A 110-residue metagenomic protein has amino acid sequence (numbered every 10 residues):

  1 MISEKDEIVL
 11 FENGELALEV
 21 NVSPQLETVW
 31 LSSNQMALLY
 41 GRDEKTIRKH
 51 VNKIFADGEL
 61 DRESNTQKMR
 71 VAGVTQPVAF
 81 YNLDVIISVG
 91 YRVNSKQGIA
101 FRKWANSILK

Functional and structural regions predicted by a protein language model:
M1-Q35, L39-E44, R70-K110: Positively charged, aromatic-accented nucleic-acid-binding surfaces
K53-D57: Alpha-helical DNA-recognition elements
E59-G73: Short Lys/Arg-enriched helix C-cap and helix-to-coil transition segments that create basic nucleic-acid-contact patches
